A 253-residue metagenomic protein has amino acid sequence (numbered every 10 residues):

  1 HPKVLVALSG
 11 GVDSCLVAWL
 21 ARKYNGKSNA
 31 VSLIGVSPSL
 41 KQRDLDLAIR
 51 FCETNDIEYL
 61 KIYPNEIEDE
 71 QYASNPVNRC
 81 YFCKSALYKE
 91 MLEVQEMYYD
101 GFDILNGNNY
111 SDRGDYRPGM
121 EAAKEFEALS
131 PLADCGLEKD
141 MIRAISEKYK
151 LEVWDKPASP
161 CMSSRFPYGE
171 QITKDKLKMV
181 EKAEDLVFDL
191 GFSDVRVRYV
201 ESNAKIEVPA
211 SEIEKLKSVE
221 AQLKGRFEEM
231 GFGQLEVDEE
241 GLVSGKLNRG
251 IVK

Functional and structural regions predicted by a protein language model:
H1-K148, D189, A204, Q222-G233 (+3 more regions): ATP-dependent adenylation/nucleotidyltransferase module used to activate substrates
N75, R79, I172-D175, K215-S218: Alpha-helix N-cap and loop-to-helix initiation/capping positions
Y116-P118, Q171-K174, K253: Short, electropositive alpha-helical surface patch
A133-K139, R143-V187, S193-V195: Mid-to-C-terminal catalytic subdomains of enzymes that bind/position adenosyl phosphate moieties or nucleic-acid
A183, K217-R226: Short amphipathic alpha-helices in soluble, non-transmembrane regions that often serve as interface/regulatory elements
S193-V200, D238: C-terminal boundary motif of the adenylate-forming
Y199-E201, K205-K217: A short interface-forming secondary-structure element
G245-K253: Short, low-order "capping/linker" segments at domain edges
